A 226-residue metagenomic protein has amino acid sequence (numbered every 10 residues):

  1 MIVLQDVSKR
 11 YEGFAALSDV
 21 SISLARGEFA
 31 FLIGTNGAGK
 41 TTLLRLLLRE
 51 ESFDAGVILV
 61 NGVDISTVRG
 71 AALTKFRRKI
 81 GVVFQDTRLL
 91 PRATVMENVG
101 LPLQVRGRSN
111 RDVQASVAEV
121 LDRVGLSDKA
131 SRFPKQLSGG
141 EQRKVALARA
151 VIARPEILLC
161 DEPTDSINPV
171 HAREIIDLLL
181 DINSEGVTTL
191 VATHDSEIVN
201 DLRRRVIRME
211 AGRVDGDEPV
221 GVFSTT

Functional and structural regions predicted by a protein language model:
L48: Helix-to-loop junction immediately C-terminal to a conserved catalytic motif
G56-D64, F76: Conserved ABC transporter NBD signature motif
A93-G100: Short coil-to-helix segment of the ABC ATPase nucleotide-binding domain corresponding to the Q-loop/switch region
F133-L137, E141: Conserved ABC ATPase signature
L147: Hydrophobic anchor residue at the start of the ABC signature
I152-E156: A short, proline-enriched helix->beta-strand linker immediately N-terminal to the Walker B motif in ABC-type P-loop
L158-D161: Catalytic Walker B motif of ABC-type/P-loop ATPase nucleotide-binding domains
